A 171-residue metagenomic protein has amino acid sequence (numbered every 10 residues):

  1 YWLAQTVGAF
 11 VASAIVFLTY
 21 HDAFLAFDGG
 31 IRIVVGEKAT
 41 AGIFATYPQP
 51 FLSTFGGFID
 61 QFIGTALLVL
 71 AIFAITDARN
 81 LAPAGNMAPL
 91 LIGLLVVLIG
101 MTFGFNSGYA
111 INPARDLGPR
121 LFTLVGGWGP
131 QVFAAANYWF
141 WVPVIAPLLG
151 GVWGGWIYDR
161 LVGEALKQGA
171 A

Functional and structural regions predicted by a protein language model:
Y1-A171: Membrane-interface helix-loop junctions and terminal tails of multi-pass membrane proteins
